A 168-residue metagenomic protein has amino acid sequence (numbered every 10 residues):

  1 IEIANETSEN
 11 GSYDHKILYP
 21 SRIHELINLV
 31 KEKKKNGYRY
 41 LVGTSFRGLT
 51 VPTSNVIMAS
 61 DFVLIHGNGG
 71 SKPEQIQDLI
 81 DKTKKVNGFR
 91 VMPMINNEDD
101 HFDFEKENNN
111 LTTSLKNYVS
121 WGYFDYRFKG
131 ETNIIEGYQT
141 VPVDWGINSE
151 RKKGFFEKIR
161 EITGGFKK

Functional and structural regions predicted by a protein language model:
A4-G154: Extracellular glycoside hydrolase catalytic/binding regions
G154-K168: Carbohydrate-binding surfaces of carbohydrate-active enzymes
